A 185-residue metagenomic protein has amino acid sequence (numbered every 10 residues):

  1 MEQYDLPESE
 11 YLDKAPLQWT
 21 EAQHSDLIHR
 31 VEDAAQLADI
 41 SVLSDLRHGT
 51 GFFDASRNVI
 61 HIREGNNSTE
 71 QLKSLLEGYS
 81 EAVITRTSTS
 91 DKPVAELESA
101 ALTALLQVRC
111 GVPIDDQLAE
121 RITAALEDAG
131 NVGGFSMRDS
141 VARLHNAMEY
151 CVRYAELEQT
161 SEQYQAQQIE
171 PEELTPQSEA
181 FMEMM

Functional and structural regions predicted by a protein language model:
M1-Q177, M182: N-terminal accessory/interface modules of nucleic-acid-binding and processing proteins
